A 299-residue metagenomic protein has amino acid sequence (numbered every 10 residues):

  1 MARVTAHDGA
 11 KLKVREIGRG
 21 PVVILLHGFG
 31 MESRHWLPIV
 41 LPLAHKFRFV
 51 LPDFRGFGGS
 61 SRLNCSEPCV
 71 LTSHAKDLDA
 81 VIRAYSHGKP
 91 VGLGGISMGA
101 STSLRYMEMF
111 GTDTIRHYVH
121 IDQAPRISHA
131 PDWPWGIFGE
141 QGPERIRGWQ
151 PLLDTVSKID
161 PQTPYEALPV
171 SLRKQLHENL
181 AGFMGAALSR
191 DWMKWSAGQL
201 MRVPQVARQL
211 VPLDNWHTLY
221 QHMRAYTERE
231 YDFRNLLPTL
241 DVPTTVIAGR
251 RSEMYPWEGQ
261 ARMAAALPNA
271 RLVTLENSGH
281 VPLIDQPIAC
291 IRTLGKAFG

Functional and structural regions predicted by a protein language model:
M1-I24, A44-R48, R83-K89, R116 (+2 more regions): Alpha/beta-hydrolase fold catalytic core
H7, L41, L51-M98, M107-T114 (+2 more regions): Active-site loop/oxyanion-hole signature of alpha/beta-hydrolase fold enzymes
A10-N64, M109, M254: Conserved HGGG/HGGXW glycine-rich cap/lid loop of the alpha/beta-hydrolase fold
L25-G28, S97, G249: Glycine-rich His-Gly loop
G30, F54-G58, A100, P125 (+1 more regions): Alpha/beta-hydrolase active-site loop signature
I115-P169: Flexible "cap/lid" loop of the alpha/beta hydrolase fold
M193-A265, T274: Conserved serine/cysteine hydrolase catalytic core
S278-P287, I291: Catalytic histidine-centered segment of alpha/beta-hydrolase-like enzymes
